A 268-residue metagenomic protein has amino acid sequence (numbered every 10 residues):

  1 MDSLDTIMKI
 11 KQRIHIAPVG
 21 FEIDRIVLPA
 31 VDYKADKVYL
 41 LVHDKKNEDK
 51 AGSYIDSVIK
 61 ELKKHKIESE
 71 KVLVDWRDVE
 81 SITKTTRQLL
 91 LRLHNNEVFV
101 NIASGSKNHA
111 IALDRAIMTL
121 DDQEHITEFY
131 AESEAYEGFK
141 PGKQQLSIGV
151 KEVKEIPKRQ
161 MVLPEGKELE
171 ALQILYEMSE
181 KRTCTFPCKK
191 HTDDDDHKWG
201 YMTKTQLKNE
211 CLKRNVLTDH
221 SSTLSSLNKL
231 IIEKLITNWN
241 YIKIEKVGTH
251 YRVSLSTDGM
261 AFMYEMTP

Functional and structural regions predicted by a protein language model:
M1-E97, I111-P268: Long, low-complexity, Lys/Arg-enriched
E97-A103: Short glycine-rich phosphate-binding loop at a beta-alpha junction
S104-N108: Polyanion-engaging groove/track-forming segments
